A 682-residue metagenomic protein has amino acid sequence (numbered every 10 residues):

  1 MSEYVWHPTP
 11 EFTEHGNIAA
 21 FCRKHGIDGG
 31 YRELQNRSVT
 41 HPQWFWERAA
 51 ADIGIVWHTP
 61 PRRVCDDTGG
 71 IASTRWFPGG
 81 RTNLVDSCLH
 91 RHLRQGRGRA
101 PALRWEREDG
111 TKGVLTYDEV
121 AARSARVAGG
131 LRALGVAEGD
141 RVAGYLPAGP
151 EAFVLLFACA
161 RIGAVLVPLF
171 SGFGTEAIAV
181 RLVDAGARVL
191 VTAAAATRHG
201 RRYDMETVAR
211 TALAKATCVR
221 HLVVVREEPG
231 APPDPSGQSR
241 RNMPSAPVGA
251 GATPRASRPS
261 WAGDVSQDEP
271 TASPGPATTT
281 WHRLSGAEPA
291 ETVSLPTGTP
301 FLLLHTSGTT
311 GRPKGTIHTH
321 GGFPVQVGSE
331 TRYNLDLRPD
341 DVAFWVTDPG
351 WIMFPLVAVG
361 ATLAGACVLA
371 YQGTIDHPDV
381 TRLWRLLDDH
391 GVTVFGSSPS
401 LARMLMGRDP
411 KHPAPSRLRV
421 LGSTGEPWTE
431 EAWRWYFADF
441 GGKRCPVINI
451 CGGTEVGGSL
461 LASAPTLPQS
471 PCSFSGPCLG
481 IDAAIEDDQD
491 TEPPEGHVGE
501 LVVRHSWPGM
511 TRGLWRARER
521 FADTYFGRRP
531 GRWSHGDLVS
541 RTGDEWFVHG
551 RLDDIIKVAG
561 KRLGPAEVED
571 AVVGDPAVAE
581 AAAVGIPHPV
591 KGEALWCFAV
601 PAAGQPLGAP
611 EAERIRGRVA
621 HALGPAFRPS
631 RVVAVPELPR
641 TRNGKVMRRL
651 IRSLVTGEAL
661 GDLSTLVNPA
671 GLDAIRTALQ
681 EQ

Functional and structural regions predicted by a protein language model:
L34-R37, V85-D86, L103-F157, G174-A179 (+2 more regions): Conserved AMP-binding/adenylate-forming core of the ANL superfamily
R99-P101, G237, G263, P274-H305 (+4 more regions): Conserved pre-ATP/AMP-binding loop-to-beta segment of ANL
G144, L169-A194, D388, F395 (+8 more regions): AMP-binding/adenylate-forming catalytic core of the ANL superfamily
P147, V189-V208, P229, Y371-D376 (+3 more regions): Adenylate-forming
F157, R161-G249, T253-T280, G391 (+1 more regions): Structural core segment of the AMP-binding/adenylate-forming
V224, V590, H621-V646, E658-E681: AMP-binding/adenylate-forming catalytic domain of the ANL superfamily
P324-V342, I352-T393, R408: Conserved AMP-binding/adenylation subdomain of ANL enzymes
Y371, D388, L421, W428-W546 (+2 more regions): Conserved AMP-binding/adenylate-forming
